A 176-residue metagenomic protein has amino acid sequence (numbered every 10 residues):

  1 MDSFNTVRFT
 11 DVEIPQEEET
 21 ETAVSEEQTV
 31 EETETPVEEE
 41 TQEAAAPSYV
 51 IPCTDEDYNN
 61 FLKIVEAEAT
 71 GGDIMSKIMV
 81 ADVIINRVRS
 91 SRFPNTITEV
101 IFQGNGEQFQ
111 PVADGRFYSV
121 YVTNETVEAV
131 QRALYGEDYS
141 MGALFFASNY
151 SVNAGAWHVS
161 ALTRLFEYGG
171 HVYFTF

Functional and structural regions predicted by a protein language model:
M1-C53: N-terminal secretory targeting signals
P36-V37, Q42-F176: Bacterial extracytoplasmic/cell-wall-associated proteins, especially those involved in peptidoglycan
